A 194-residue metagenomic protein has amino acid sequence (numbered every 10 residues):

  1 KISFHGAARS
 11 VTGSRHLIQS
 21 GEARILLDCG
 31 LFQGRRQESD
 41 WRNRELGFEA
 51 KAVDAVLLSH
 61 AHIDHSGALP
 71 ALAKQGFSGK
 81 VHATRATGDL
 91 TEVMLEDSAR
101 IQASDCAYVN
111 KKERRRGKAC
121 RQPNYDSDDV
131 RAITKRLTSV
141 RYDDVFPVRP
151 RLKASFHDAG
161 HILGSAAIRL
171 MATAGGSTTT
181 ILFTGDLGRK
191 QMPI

Functional and structural regions predicted by a protein language model:
K1, R15, R24, A55 (+2 more regions): Beta-sheet entry/capping signal
H5, V11, L17-S20, D143-I194: Catalytic core of the metallo-beta-lactamase
A8-S10, S20-G79, A83-K135, L187-I194: Pre-active-site segment of Zn-dependent metallo-hydrolases
T134-Y142: Short acidic-hydrophobic, aromatic-tinged amphipathic segments that line or gate anion-handling sites
